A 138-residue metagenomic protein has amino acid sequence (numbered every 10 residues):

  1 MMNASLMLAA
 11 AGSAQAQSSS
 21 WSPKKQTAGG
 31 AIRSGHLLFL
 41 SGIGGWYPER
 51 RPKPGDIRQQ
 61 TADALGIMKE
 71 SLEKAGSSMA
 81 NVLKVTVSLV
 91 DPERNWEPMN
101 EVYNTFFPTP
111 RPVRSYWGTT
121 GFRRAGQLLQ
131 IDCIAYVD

Functional and structural regions predicted by a protein language model:
M1-G66, E70-A75, A80-L83, L89-D138: N-terminal presequence-like segments and the immediate start of the first folded domain
